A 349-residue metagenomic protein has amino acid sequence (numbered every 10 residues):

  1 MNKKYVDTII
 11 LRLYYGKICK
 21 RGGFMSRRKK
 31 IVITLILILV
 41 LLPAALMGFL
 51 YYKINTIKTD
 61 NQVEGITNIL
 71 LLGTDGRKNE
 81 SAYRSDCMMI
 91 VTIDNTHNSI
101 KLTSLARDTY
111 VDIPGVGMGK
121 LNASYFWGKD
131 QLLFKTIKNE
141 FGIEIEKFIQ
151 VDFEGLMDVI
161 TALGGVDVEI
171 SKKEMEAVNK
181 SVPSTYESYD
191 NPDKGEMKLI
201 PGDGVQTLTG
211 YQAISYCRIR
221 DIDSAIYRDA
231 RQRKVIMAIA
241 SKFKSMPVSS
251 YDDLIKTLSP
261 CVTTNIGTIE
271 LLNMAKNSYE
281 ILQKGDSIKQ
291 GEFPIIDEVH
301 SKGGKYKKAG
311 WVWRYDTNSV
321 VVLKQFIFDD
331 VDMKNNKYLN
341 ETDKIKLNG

Functional and structural regions predicted by a protein language model:
D7-F24: Short, Lys/Arg-enriched N-terminal segments with co-localized hydrophobic residues within the first ~10-30 amino acids
R27-S99, K276-S278: Entry/capping segment at the start of metal-dependent catalytic domains with acidic active-site entry clusters
E64-T67, Y83-M88, H97-L105, V116 (+7 more regions): Extracytoplasmic
G76-N79, G119-W127, G142-K147, R218-Y227 (+3 more regions): Second-shell loop/turn segments in exported
K78, A106-T109, I113, G117 (+1 more regions): C-terminal solvent-exposed extensions
S81, T161-D253: Flexible, polar/acidic helix-loop-strand segments at domain edges
S81-R84, G115, S124-L132, Q150-E154 (+5 more regions): Soluble non-cytosolic domains of exported or imported proteins
W127-P192, S245, N265-G267, L271: Amphipathic, coiled-coil-like alpha-helical scaffolding segments used for oligomerization/assembly
